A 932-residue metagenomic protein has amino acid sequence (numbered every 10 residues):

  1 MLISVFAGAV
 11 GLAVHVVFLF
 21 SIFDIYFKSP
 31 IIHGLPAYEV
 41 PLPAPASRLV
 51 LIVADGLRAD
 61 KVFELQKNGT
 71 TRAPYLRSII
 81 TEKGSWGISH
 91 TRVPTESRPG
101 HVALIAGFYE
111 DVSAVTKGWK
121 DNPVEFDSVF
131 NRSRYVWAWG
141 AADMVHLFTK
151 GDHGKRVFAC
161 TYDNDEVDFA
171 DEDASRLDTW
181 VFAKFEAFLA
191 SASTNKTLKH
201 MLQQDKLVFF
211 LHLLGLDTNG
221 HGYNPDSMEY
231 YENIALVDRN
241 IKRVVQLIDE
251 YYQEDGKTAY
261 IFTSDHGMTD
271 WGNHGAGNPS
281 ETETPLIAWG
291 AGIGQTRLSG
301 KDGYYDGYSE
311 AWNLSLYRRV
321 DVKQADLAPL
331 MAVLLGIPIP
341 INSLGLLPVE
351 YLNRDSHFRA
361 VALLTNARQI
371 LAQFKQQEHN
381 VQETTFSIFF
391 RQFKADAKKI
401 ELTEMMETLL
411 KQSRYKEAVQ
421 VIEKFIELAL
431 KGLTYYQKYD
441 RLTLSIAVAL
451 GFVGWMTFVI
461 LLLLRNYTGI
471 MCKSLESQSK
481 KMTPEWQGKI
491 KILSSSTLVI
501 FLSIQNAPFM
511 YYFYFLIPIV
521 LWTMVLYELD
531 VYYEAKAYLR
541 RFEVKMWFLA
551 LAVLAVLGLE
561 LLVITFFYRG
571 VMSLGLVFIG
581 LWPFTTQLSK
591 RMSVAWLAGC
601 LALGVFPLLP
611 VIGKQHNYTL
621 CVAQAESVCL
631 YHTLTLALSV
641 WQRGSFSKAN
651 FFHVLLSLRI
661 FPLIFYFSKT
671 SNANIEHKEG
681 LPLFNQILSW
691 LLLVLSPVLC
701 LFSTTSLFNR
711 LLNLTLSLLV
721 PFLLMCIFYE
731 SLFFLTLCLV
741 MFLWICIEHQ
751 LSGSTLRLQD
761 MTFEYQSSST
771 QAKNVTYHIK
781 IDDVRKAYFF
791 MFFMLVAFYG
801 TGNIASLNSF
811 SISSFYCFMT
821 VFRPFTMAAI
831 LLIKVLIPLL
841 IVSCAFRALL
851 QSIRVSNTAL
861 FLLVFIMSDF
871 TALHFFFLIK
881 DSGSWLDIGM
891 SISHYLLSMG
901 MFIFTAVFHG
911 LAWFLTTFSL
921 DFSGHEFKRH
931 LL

Functional and structural regions predicted by a protein language model:
S4, D24, A37, P41-A44 (+3 more regions): A long, amphipathic alpha-helix that forms part of the scaffold/cap immediately adjacent to metal-dependent active
V5-L19, K28, A46-L51, R58-K206 (+2 more regions): Active-site-proximal alpha/beta segments of enzymes that process anionic O-linked groups
A9-D24, Y439-L932: Alpha-helical transmembrane segments of integral membrane proteins
L51-V53, V208-H212, I261, I287: Structural motif
D55, L104, L211, I241 (+2 more regions): Divalent metal-coordination and catalytic microenvironments
V112, L347-K438, I446-L450: Phosphate/adenylate-binding glycine loop and adjacent helical scaffold
V157, D168, W180, K184 (+5 more regions): C-terminal helix/juxtamembrane-tail motif
G256, F262-Y305, W312, L316: Histidine-centered active-site microenvironments of extracellular/periplasmic hydrolases and transferases
